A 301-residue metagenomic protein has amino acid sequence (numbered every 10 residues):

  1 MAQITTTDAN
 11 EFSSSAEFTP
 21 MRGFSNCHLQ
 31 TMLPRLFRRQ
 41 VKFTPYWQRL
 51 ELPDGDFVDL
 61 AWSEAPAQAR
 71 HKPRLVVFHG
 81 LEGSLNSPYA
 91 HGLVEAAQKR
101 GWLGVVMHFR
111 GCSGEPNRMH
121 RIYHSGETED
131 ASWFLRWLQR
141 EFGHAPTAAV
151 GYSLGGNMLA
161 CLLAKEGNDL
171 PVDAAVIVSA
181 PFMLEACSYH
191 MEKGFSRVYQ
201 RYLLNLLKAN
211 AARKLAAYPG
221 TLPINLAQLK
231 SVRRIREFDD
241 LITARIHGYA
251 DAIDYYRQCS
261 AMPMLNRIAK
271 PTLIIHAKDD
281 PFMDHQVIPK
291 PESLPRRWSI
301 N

Functional and structural regions predicted by a protein language model:
I4-N10, R140-H247: Alpha/beta-hydrolase-fold enzymes
C27-Q68: N-terminal cap/lid segment of alpha/beta-hydrolase-fold proteins
H71-G80: Short beta-strand element of the alpha/beta-hydrolase
G83-E95, H285-V287: The serine-hydrolase catalytic nucleophile loop
Y89-V106, S293: Short amphipathic alpha-helix adjacent to the substrate-entry channel of hydrolases
A96, R110-A148: Catalytic nucleophile-loop/oxyanion-hole region of alpha/beta-hydrolase and closely related hydrolase-like folds
I268, I274-H276: Short beta-strand/loop motif that positions the catalytic acidic residue of the alpha/beta-hydrolase fold
L294-N301: Catalytic histidine neighborhood in serine/cysteine hydrolases with alpha/beta-hydrolase-type architecture
